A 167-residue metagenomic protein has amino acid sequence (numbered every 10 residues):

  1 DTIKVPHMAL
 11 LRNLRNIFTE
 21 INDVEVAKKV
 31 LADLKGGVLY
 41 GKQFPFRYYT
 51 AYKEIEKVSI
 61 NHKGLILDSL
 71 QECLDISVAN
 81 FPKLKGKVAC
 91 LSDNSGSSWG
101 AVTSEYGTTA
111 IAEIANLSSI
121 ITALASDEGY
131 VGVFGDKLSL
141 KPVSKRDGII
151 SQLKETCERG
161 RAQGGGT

Functional and structural regions predicted by a protein language model:
D1-A112, L124-T167: Long lumenal/extracellular ectodomains of secretory and single-pass membrane proteins
A115: Catalytic-loop motifs flanking and including active-site residues across diverse enzymes
